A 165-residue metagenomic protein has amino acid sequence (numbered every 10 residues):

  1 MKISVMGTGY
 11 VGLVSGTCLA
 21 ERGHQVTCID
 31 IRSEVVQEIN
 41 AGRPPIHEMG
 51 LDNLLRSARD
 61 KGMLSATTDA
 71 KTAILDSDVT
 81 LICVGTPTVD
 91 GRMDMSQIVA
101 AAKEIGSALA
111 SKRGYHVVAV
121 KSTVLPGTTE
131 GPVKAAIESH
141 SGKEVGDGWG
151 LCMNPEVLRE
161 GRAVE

Functional and structural regions predicted by a protein language model:
M1-R43: NAD(P)+-binding Rossmann beta1-loop-alpha1 motif at the extreme N-terminus of oxidoreductases
M6, C18, M63, A73 (+2 more regions): N-terminal glycine-rich phosphate-binding loop for ADP-containing cofactors
Q25, M63-S65, G150: Conserved beta-strand segments of alpha/beta enzyme cores
H47: N-terminal FAD cofactor-binding segment of flavoenzymes
G50-D78, P87-V89, G106-A110: A structured beta-alpha segment of the ubiquitous adenosine-cofactor-binding alpha/beta core
T88-V157: Rossmann-like NAD(P)(H) cofactor-binding subdomain of soluble oxidoreductases
